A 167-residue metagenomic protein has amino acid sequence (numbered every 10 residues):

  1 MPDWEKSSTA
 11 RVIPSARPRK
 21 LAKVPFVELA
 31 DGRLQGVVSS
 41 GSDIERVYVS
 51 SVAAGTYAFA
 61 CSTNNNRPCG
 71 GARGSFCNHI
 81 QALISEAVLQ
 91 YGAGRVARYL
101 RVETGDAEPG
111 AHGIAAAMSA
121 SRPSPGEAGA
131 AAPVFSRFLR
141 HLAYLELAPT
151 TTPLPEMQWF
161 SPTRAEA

Functional and structural regions predicted by a protein language model:
M1-A167: Long, low-complexity, compositionally biased intrinsically disordered regions
